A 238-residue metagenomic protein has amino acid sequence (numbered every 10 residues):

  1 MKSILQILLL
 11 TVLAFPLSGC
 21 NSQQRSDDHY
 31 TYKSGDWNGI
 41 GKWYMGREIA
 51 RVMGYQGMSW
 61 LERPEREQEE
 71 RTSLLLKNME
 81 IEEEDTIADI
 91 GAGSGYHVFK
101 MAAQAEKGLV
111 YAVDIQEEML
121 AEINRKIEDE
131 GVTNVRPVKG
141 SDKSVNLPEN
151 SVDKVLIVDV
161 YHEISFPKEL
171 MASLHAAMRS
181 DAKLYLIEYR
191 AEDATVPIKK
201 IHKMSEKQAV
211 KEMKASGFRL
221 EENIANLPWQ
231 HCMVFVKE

Functional and structural regions predicted by a protein language model:
Q23-E80: Class I SAM-dependent transferase core
E84-G93: Conserved class I S-adenosyl-L-methionine
S94-E106: Conserved SAM-binding loop of SAM-dependent methyltransferases across substrates and taxa, primarily the Class I
Q116-E117: Conserved SAM/SAH-binding beta-strand->alpha-helix loop
E130-D142: Conserved SAM-binding strand-loop segment of SAM-dependent methyltransferases
V145-K154: A short acidic, Gly/Pro-enriched loop at the edge of an enzyme's catalytic core that lines a small-molecule cofactor
K168-K183: A short glycine-rich, Lys/Arg-flanked "PGG" loop and its adjoining helix->strand segment in the class I
E221-E238: Core SAM-dependent methyltransferase catalytic element
